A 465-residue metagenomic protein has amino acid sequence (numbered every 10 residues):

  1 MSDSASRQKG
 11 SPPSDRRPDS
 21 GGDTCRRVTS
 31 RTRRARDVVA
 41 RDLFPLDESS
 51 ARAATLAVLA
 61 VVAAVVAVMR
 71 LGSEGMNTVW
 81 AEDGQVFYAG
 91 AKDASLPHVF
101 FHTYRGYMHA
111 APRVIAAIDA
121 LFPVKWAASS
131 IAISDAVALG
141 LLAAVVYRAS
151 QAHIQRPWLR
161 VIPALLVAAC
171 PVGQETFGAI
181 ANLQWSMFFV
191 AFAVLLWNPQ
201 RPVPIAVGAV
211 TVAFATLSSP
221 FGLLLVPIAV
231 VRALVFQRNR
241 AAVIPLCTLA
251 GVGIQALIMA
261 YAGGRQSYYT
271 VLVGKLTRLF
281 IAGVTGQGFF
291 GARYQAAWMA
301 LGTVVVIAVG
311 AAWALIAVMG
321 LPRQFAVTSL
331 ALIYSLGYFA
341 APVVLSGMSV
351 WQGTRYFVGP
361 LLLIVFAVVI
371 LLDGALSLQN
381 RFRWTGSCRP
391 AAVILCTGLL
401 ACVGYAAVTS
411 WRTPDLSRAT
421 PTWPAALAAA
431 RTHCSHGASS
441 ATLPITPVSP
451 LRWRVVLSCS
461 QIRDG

Functional and structural regions predicted by a protein language model:
S2-R7, P13-D93, P97-G173, P202-V203 (+7 more regions): Intrinsically disordered, polar/acidic, low-complexity terminal segments
D119, A169-T176, L257-A262, F339-V350 (+1 more regions): Juxtamembrane "helix-exit" motif on the non-cytosolic side of transmembrane helices
V172-A191, F357-G359: Multi-pass, polyprenyl lipid-linked donor-dependent membrane glycosyltransferases
Q184, V350-G374: Hydrophobic/aromatic-rich transmembrane helices and adjacent perimembrane loops
M187, A191-V207: Membrane-interface transmembrane helices that cradle and orient dolichyl/undecaprenyl
P220-R232: Transmembrane-embedded, aromatic-rich helix segments that form part of the hydrophobic channel/pocket engaging
P322-S346: Transmembrane alpha-helix segments characteristic of polytopic inner-membrane glycan-assembly/cell-envelope
